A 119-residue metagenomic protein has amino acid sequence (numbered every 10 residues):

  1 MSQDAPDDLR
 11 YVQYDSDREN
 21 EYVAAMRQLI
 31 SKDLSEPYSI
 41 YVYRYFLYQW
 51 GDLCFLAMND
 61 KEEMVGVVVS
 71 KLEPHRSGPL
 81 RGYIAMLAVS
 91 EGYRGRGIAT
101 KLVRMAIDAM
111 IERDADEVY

Functional and structural regions predicted by a protein language model:
M1-A5: Acyl-donor-binding surface of acyltransferase catalytic domains
D7-R94, V103-R113: Acetyl-CoA-dependent GNAT
G97: Conserved G/P- and acidic residue-centered "switch" motifs that form tight phosphate/ATP-binding loops in soluble
D116: Short acidic/polar active-site loop segments enriched in Thr and Asp
